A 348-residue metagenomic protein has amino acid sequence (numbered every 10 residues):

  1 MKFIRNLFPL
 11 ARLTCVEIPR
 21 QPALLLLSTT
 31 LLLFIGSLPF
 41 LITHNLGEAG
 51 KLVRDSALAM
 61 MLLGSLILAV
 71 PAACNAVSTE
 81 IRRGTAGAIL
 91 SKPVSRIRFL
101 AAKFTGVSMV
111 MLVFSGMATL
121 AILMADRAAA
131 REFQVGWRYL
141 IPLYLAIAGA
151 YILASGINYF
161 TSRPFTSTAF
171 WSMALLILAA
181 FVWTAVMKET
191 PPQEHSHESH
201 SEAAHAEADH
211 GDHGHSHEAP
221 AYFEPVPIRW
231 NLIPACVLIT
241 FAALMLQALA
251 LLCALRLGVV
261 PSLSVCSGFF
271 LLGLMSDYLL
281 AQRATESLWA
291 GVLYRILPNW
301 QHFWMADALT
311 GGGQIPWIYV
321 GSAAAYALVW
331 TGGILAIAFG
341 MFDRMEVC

Functional and structural regions predicted by a protein language model:
M1-L26: Aromatic- and glycine-rich beta-strand/loop motifs that create alpha-glucan
L27-L32, T168-L178, P261-L274: Central hydrophobic cores of alpha-helical transmembrane segments in multi-pass integral membrane proteins
I35-A76, L100-L251, L255-R256, A281-Q282 (+1 more regions): Secretory targeting signals
L66-A73, A86, L249, G268 (+2 more regions): Hydrophobic/aromatic residues in alpha-helical transmembrane segments
V77-S108, F342: Helix-loop-helix units of permease transmembrane domains in multi-pass membrane transporters, especially ABC
P261, D343-C348: Short cytosolic juxtamembrane segments of multi-pass membrane proteins
L280-W304: Juxtamembrane non-transmembrane "cap" segments at the membrane-aqueous interface of multi-pass membrane proteins
N299-Y326: Membrane-interfacial helix-loop-helix junctions in multi-pass membrane proteins
